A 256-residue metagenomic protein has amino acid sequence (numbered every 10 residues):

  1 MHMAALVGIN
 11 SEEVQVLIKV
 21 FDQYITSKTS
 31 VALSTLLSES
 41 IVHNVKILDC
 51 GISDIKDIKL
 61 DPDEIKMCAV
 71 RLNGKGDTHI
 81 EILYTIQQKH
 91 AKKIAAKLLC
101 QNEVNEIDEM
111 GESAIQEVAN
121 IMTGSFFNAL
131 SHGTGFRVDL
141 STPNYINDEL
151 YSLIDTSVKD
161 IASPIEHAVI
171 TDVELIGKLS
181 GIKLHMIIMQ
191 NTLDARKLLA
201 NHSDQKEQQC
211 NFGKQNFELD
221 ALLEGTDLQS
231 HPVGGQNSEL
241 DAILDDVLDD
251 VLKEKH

Functional and structural regions predicted by a protein language model:
H2-L252: Composition-driven recognition of glycine/serine/threonine/acidic- and proline-rich low-complexity segments and repeats
